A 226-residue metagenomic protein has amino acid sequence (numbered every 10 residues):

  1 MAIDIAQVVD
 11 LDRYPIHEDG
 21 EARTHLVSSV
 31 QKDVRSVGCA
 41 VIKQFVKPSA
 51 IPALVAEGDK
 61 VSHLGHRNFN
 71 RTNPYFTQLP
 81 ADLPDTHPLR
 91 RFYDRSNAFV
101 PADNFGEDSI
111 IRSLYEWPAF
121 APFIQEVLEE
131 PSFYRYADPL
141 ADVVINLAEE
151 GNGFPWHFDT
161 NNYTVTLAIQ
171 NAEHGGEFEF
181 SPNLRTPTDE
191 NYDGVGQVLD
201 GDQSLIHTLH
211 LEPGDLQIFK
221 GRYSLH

Functional and structural regions predicted by a protein language model:
M1-S36: Fe(II)/2-oxoglutarate
V9, I42, H207-L211: Generic detection of short hydrophobic beta-strand segments and adjacent strand-loop junctions
A40-V46: Short amphipathic
V46, A53-K60, G65, D85-P139: Signature of the catalytic double-stranded beta-helix
K60-L79, S181: Short, solvent-exposed beta-strand-terminating loops
F105-R112, A121-L216: Catalytic core of non-heme Fe(II) oxygenases with the double-stranded beta-helix
G153, R222-H226: Histidine-centered metal-chelating micro-motifs
